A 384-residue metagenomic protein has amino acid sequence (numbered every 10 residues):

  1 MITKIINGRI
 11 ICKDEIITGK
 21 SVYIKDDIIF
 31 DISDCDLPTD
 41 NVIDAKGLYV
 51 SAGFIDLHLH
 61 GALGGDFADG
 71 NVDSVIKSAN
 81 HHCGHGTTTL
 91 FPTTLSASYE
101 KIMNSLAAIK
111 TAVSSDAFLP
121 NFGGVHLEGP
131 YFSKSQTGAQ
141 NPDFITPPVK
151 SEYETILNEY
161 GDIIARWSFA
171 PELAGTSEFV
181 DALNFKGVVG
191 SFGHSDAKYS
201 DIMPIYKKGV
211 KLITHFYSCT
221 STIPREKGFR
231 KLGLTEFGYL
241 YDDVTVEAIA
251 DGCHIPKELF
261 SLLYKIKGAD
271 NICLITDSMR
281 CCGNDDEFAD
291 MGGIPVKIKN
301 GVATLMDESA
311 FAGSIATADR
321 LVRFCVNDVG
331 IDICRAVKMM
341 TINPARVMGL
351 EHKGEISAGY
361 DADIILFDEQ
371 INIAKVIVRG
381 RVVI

Functional and structural regions predicted by a protein language model:
M1-L37, I377: N-terminal metal-binding scaffold of metallo-dependent hydrolase/deaminase domains
T3-N7, L37-I76, N80: Replace "His-x-His-based motif
L57, F67-N121, F144-Y160, R335-V337 (+1 more regions): Alpha-helical scaffold segments that flank or form the walls of functional sites
H60, I76-S105, P120-S133, Y160-E172 (+3 more regions): Divalent metal-dependent hydrolysis catalytic cores, especially in the metallo-beta-lactamase
H81-F91, K134-G161, P204-T245, D285-F311 (+1 more regions): Active-site gating loops and adjacent loop-to-helix segments of metal-dependent hydrolytic enzymes
L127, L183, I213, C325 (+1 more regions): Conserved, mostly hydrophobic/aromatic
E154, N158-N284: Active-site core of metal-dependent hydrolases
R230-A248, G252, Y264-T276, C282-Y360 (+1 more regions): His/Asp/Glu-enriched, well-ordered alpha-helical/loop segment that forms or immediately abuts the divalent-metal
